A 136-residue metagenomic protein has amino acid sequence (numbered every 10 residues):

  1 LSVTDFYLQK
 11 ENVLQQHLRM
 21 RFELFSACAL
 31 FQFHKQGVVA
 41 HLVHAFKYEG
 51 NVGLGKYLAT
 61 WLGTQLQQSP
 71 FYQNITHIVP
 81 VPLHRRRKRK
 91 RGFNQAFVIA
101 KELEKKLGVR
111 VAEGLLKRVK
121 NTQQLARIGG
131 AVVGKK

Functional and structural regions predicted by a protein language model:
L1-K136: Glycine-rich phosphate/pyrophosphate-handling loop used in enzymes and phosphotransfer proteins
